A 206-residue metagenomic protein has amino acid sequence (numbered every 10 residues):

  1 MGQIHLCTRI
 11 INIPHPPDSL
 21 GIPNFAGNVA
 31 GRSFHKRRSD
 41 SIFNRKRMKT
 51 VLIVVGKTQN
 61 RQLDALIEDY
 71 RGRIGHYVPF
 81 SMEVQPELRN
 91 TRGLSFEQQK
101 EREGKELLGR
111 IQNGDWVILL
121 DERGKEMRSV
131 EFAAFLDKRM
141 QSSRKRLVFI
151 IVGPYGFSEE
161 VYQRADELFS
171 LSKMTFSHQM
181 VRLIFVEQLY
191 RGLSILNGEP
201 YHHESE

Functional and structural regions predicted by a protein language model:
M1-I10: N-terminal chloroplast transit peptides
L6, P16, A26-V29, K36: Short hydrophobic alpha-helical segments enriched in small aliphatic residues
R32-R47: Short, Lys/Arg-enriched N-terminal segments with co-localized hydrophobic residues within the first ~10-30 amino acids
M48-I74: N-terminal beta1-alpha1 ligand-phosphate binding loop
T58, E122-K125, G153-G156: Short glycine-rich anion-binding loops that position phosphate/pyrophosphate groups of nucleotides and phosphorylated
P79-K145: S-adenosyl-L-methionine/SAH cofactor-binding core of RNA-modifying enzymes
Y155, E159-S205: Structured adenosyl-cofactor binding patch, chiefly the S-adenosyl-L-methionine
